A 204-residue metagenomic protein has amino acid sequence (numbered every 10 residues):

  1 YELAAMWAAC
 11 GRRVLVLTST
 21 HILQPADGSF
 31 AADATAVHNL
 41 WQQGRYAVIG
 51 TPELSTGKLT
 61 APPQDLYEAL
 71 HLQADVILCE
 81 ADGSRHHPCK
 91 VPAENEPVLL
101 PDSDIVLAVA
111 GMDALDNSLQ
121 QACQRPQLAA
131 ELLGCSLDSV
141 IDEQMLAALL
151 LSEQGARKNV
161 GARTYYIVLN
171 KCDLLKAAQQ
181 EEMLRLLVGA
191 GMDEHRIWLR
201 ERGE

Functional and structural regions predicted by a protein language model:
A4-G57: N-terminal phosphate/diphosphate-binding loop that engages ATP/GTP or pyrophosphate donors across diverse enzyme folds
V14-S19, V48-T51, I77-A81, H87 (+2 more regions): General beta-strand structural signal in soluble alpha/beta enzymes
S19, G111-M112, E131-S139, Y165-A177 (+1 more regions): G-domain G4 guanine-recognition motif of GTPases
S29-H38, A122-S139: Acidic, Ser/Thr-rich peripheral helices and adjacent loops at domain boundaries
T51-V91, E96: Phosphate-binding/switch loop-helix module in NTP-utilizing enzymes
A93-A114: Inter-motif core of Ras-like GTPase G domains
V140-N159: A short, acidic, amphipathic alpha-helical segment used as a generic capping/interface helix at domain edges
A178-E204: Canonical P-loop GTPase G-domain recognition
